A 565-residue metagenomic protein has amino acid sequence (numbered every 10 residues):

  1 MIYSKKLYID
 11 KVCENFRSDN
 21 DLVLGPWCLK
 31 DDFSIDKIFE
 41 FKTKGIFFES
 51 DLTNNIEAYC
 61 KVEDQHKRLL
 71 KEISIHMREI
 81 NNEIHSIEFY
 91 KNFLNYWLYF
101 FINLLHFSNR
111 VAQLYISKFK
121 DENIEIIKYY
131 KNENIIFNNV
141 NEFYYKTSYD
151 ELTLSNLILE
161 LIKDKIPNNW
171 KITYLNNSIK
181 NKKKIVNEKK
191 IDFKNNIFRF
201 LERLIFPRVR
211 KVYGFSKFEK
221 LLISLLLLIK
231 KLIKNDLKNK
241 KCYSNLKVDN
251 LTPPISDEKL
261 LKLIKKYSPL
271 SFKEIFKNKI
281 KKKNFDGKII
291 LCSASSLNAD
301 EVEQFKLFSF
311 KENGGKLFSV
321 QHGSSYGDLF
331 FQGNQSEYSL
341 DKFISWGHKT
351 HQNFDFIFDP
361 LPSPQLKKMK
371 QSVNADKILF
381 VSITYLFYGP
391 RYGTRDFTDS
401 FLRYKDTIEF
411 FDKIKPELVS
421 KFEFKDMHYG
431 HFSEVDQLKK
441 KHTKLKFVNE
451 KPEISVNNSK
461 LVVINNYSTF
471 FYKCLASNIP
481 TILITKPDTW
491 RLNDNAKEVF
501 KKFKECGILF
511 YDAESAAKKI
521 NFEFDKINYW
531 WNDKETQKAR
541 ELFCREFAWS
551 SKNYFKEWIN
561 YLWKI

Functional and structural regions predicted by a protein language model:
M1-I565: Catalytic-core helical/loop segments in enzymes performing group transfer/polymerization on anionic/lipid-linked
